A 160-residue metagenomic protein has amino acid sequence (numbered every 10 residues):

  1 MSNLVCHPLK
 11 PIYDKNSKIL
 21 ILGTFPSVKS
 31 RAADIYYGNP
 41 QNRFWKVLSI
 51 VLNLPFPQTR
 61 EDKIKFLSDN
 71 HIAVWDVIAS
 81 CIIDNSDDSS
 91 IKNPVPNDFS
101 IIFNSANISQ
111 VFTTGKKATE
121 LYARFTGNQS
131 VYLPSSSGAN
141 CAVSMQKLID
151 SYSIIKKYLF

Functional and structural regions predicted by a protein language model:
N3-K18, N39-P40, S89-N97, E120-F160: C-terminal capping/extension of enzyme domains
K18-T24: Short, hydrophobic/glycine-enriched beta-strand segments
L20, A73-W75, F112, V131: Hydrophobic/aromatic beta-strand patches that form the interior of the parallel beta-sheet core in alpha/beta enzyme
G23, V77, L133-S135: Generic beta-sheet signal
P26, A79, A118, S137: Short, glycine/serine-rich, charged loops/turns that create anion-binding and catalytic segments at active sites
K29-S90: Short, surface-exposed acidic-centric catalytic microdomains
F99, F103, N107-V111: Proline-aspartate-enriched helix->loop->beta-strand connector
